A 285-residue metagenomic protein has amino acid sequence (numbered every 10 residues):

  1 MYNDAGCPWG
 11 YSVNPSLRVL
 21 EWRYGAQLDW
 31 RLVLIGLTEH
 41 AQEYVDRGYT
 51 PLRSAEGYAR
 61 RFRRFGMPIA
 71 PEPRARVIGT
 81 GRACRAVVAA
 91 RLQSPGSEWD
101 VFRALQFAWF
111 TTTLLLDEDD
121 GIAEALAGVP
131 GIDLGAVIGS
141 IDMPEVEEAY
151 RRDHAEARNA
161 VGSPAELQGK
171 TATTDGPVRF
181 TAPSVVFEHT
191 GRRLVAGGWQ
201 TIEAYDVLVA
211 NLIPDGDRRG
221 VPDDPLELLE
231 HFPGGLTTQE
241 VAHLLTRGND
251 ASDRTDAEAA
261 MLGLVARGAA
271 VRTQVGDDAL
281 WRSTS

Functional and structural regions predicted by a protein language model:
N3-G6: Short pre-active-site segment immediately N-terminal to redox-active cysteine/selenocysteine motifs in thiol-based
W9: Short, cysteine/histidine-rich loop/knuckle motifs that typically chelate Zn2+
S12-I122, E240-A242: Structural alpha/beta surface segment adjacent to cysteine/selenocysteine redox centers across thiol/disulfide enzymes
N14-E21, F107-S285: C-terminal cap of thioredoxin/glutaredoxin-like
